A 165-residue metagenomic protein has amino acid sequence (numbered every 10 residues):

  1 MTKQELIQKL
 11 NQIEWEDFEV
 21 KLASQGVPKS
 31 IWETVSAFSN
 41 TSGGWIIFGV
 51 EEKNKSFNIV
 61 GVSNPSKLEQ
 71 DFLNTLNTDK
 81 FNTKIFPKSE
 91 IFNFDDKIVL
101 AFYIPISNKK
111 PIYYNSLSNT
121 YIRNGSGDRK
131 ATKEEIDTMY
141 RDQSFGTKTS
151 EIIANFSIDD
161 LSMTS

Functional and structural regions predicted by a protein language model:
M1-S165: Conserved N-terminal catalytic/coupling substructures associated with nucleotide/phosphate chemistry
